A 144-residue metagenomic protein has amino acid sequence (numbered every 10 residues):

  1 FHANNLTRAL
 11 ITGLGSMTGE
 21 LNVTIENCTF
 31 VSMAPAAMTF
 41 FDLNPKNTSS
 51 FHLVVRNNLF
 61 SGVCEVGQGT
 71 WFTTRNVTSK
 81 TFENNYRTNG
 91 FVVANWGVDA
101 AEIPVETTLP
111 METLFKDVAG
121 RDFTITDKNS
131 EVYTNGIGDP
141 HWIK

Functional and structural regions predicted by a protein language model:
F1-R121, I143-K144: Extracellular beta-rich repeat passengers
I125-K144: Active-site and glycan-interaction determinants of carbohydrate-active enzymes
